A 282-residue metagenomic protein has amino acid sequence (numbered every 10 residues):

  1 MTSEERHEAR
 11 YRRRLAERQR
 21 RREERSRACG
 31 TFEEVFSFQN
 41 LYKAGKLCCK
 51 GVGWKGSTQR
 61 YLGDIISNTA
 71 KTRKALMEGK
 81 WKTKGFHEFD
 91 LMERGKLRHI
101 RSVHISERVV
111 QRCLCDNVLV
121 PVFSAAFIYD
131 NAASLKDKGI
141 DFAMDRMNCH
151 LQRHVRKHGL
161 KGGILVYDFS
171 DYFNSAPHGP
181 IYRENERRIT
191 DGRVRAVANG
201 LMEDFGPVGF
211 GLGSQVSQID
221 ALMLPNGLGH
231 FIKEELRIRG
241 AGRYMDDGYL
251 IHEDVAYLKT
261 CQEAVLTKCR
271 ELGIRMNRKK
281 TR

Functional and structural regions predicted by a protein language model:
M1-A70, K74: Non-catalytic, polymerase-adjacent accessory regions of viral genome-replication enzymes
A28-F32, C115-Y167, D171-N174: Active-site-proximal segment of RNA-dependent polymerases
K46-Q59, L91-R101, I128-Y129: Glycine-/proline-rich flexible loop or hinge segments
S57-Y61, T83-D90, A125-N131, G159-V166 (+1 more regions): Short coil/turn segments at secondary-structure boundaries
A75-K96, V109, D191-D204: Reverse-transcriptase-like RNA-dependent polymerase core
L97-I128, P207-E235: Conserved pre-motif C helix in the palm subdomain of viral-like polymerases
N148-M245, Y249-K268, I274, R278: Conserved polymerase palm-domain catalytic core
T281-R282: Short, conserved micro-motifs composed of acidic
